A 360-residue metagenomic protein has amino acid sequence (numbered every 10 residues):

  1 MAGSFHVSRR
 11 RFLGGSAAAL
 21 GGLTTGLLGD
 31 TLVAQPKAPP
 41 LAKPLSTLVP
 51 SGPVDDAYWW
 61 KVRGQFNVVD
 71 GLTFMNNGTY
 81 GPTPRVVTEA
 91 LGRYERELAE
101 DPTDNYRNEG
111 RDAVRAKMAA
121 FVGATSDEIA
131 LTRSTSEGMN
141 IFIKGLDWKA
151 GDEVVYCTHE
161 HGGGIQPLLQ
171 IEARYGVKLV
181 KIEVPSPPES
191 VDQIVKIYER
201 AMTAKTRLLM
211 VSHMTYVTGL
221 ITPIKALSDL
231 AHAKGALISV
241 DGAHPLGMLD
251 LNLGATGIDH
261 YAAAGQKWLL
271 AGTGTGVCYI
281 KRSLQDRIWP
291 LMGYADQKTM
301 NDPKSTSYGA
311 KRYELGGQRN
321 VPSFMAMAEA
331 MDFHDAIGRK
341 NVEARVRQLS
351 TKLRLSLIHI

Functional and structural regions predicted by a protein language model:
A2-F5, L13-L357: Pyridoxal 5′-phosphate
